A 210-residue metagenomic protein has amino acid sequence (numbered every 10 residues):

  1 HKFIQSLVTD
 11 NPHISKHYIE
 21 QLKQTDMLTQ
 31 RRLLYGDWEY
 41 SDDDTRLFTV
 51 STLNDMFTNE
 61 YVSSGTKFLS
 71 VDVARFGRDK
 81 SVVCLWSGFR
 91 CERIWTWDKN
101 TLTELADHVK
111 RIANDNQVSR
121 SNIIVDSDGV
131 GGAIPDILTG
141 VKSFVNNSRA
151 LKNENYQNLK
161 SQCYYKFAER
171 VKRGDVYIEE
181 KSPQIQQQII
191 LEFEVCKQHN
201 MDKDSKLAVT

Functional and structural regions predicted by a protein language model:
H1-H13, H17, I134-L138, S143 (+1 more regions): ASCE P-loop NTPase helicase motor core
S6, L34, F167: A residue-level signal for conserved active-site and pocket-lining positions in enzyme catalytic cores
L7, D72-A74, D128: Anionic group-transfer/hydrolysis microenvironments
T9-V71, L85, H199: ATPase catalytic-site recognition across NTP-hydrolyzing enzymes
R75-V82: Short, flexible loop/turn motifs enriched in small residues
V82-F89: Short conserved beta-strand segments at catalytic cores or DNA/RNA-binding microdomains of nucleic-acid binding
F89-D204: Mg2+-dependent endonuclease catalytic cores in nucleic-acid-processing enzymes, primarily RNase H-like
D204-T210: Short, solvent-exposed helix-loop connector elements
